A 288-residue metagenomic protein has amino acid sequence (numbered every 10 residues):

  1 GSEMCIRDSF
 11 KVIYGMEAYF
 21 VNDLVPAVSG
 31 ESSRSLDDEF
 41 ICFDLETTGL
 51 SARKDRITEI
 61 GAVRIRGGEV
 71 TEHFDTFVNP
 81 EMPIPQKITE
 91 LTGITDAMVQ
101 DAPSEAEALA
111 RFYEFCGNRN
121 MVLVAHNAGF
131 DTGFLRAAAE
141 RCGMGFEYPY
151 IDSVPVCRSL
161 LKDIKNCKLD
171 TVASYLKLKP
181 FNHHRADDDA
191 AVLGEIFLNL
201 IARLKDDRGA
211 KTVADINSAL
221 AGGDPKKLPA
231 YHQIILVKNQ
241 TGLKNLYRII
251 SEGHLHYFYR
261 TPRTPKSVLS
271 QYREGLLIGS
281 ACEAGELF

Functional and structural regions predicted by a protein language model:
G1-E3, R7-E46, V63-R64, E69-V70 (+7 more regions): Phosphodiester-processing cores and adjacent nucleic acid-binding clamps
L45-R53: Short acidic, Gly/Ser-rich segments with clustered Asp/Glu that frequently serve as metal-coordination loops in enzyme
R53-R56, K227-L228: A short catalytic or substrate-binding loop motif that flags glycine-/basic-rich loops and adjacent residues that bind
I60: Phosphate-binding active sites in nucleotide-utilizing proteins
E72-F74: A structural microfeature
T76-L91: Short, surface-exposed acidic-centric catalytic microdomains
